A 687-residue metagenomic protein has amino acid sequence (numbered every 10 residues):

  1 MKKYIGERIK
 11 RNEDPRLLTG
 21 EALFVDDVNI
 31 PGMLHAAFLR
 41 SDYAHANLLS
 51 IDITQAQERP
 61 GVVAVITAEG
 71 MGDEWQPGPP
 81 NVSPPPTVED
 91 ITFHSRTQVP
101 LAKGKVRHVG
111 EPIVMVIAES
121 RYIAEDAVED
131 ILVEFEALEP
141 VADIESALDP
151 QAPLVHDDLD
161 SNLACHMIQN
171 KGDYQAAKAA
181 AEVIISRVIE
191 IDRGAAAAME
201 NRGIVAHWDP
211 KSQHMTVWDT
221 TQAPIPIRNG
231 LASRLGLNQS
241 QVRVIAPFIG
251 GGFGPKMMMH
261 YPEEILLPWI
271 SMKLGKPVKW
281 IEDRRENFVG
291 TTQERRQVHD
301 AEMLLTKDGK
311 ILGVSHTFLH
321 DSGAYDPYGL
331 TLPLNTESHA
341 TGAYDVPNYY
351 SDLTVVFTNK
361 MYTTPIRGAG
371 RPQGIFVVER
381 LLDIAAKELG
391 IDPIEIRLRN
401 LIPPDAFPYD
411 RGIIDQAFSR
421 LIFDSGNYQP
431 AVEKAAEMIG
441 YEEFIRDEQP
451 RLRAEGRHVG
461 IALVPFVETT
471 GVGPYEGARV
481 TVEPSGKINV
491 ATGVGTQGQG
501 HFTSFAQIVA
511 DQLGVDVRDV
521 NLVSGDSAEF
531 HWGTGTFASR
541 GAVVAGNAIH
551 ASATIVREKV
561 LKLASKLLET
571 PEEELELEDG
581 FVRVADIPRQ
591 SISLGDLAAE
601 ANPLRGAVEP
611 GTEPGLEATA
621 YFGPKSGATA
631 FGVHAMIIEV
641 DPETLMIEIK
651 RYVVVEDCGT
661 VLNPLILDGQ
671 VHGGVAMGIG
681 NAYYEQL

Functional and structural regions predicted by a protein language model:
M1-S161, I184-R187, K273, E600: Flexible, low-hydrophobicity surface segments
K2, D73, R96, R107 (+8 more regions): Gly/Pro-rich active-site capping loops and adjacent beta-alpha segments that organize cofactor/substrate pockets
H35-L48, P112-A118, R367, V378 (+2 more regions): Short, well-ordered beta-strand elements within core beta-sheets of diverse protein domains
G61-A64, Q241, D308, D519: Glycine-centered tight turns that cap/initiate beta-strands
P84, D149-L235, P403-K487, Q507: Helix-loop-helix junctions that connect adjacent transmembrane helices in secondary transporters/permeases, recognized
Q241-I249, W280-E282, L522-V523: Glycine- and acidic-rich phosphate- and metal-coordinating loops
F248, G252-G275, K279-I281, H501-V509: Thiamine diphosphate
D392-N400: Short, well-structured alpha-helical segments that form the helix of a local strand-helix-strand
